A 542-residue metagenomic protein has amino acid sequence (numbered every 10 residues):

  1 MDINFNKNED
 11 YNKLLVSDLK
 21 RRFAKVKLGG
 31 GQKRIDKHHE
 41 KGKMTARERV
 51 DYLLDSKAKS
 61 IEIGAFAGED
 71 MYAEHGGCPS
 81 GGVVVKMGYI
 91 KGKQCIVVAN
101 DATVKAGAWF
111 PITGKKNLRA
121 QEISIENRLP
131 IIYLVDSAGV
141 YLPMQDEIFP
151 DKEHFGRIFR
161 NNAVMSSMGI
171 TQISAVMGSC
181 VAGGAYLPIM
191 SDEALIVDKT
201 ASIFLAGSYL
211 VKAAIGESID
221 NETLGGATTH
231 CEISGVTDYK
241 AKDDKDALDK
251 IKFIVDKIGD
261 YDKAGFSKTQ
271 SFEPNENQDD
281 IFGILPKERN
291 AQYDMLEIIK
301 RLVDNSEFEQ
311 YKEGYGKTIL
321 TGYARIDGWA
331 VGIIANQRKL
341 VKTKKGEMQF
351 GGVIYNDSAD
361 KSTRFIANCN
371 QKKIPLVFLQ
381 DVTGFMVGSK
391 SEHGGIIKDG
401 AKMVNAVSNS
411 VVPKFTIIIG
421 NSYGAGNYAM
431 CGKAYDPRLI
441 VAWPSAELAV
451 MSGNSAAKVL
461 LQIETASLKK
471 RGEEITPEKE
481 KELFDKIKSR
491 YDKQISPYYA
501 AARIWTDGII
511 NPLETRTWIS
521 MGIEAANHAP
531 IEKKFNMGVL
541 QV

Functional and structural regions predicted by a protein language model:
M1-V542: Ligand-binding clefts of soluble mixed alpha/beta catalytic domains
